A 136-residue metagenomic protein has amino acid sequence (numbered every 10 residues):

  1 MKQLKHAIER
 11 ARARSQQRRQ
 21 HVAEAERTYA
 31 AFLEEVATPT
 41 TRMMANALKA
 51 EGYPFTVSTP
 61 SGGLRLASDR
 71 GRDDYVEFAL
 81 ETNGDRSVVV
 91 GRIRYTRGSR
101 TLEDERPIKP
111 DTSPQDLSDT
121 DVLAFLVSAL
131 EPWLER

Functional and structural regions predicted by a protein language model:
M1-R12, R19, E131-R136: Short, charged, intrinsically disordered terminal tails
Q3-H6, D69-T120: Intrinsically disordered, low-complexity regulatory segments enriched in Ser/Thr/Pro and charged residues
A7, F32, A47, F125 (+2 more regions): Residues that form generic nucleotide/phosphate-binding pockets
A11-E51: Contiguous, amphipathic alpha-helical segments that mediate oligomerization or scaffolding in large protein assemblies
A37-T40, E103, W133: Amphipathic alpha-helical interaction segments
R42-V90: Amphipathic, interaction-prone secondary-structure segments
S113-E135: Well-ordered alpha/beta subsegment
